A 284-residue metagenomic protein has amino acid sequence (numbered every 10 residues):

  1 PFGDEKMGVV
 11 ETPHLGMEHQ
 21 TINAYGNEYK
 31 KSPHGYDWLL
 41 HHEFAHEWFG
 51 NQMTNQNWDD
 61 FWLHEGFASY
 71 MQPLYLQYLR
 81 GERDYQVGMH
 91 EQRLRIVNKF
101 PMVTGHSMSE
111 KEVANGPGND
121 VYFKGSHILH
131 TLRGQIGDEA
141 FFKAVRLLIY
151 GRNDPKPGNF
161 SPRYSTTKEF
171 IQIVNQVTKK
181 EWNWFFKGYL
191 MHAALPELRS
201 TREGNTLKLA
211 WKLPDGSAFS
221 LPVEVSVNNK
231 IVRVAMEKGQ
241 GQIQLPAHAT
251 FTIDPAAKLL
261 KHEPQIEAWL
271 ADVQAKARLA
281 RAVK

Functional and structural regions predicted by a protein language model:
P1-E47, N51-F61, M71, Y75 (+2 more regions): Juxtacatalytic substrate-recognition/specificity segment
P1-K6, Q56-N57, L79-V87, E139-A144 (+2 more regions): Acidic/polar loop patches that form or flank catalytic/metal-binding clefts of enzymes that bind anionic ligands
H34, F61, E65-I136, I149-R163: Acidic/His/Gly-enriched intrinsically disordered linker/tail segments that often contain short helix/coil "MoRF-like"
G118-L207: Amphipathic alpha-helical substructures
W182-N183, L198-K258: Beta-strand-rich binding/interaction modules
P255-W269: Short acidic/polar inter-strand loop motif in beta-rich domains
V273-A277: Metal- or metallocofactor-binding catalytic centers and their adjacent structured scaffolds across diverse enzyme
R281-K284: Accessory, solvent-exposed terminal regions and/or long lumenal/extracellular loops of proteins
